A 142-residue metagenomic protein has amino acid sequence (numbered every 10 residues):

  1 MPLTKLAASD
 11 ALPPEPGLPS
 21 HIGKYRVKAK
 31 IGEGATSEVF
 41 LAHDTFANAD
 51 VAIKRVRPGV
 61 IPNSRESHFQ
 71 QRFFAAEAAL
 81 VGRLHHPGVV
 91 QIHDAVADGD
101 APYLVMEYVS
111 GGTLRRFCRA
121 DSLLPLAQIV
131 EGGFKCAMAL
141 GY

Functional and structural regions predicted by a protein language model:
G32, A76, L84-G88, S110: Flexible N-lobe loop architecture of eukaryotic-like protein kinase catalytic domains
E38: Conserved N-lobe ATP-binding subsite of Hanks-type protein kinase domains, especially the beta3 VAIK lysine
H43-V51: Conserved N-lobe loop of protein kinases adjacent to the ATP-binding glycine-rich P-loop
R57-R83: AlphaC helix of the eukaryotic protein kinase fold
A95: Activation-segment/catalytic-loop signature of the eukaryotic protein kinase fold
G99-T113, F117: Conserved short submotifs of the Hanks-type protein kinase catalytic core that shape the nucleotide-binding pocket
G132-G133: Activation segment signature within eukaryotic-like protein kinase domains
A137-Y142: Protein kinase catalytic-loop region centered on the HRD/HxD motif
